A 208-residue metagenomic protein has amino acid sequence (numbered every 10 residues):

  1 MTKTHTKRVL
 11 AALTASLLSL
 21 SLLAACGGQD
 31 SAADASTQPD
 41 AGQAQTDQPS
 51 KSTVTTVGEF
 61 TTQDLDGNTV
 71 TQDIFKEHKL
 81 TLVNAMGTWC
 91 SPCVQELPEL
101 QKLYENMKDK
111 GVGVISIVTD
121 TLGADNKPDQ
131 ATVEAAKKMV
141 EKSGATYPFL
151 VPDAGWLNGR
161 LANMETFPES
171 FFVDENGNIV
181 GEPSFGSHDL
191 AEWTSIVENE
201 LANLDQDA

Functional and structural regions predicted by a protein language model:
S21-A25: C-terminal motif of bacterial Sec signal peptides marking the signal peptidase cleavage site
G27-D30: Bacterial signal peptide processing site
E59-T81, N106: A short beta-strand-turn-helix
K79-T81, M86-W89, T121, T166: Short pre-active-site segment immediately N-terminal to redox-active cysteine/selenocysteine motifs in thiol-based
A85-K102: Conserved redox-active cysteine motifs that mediate thiol-disulfide chemistry, especially di-cysteine Cys-X(1-2)-Cys
G111-Q130, A145-A154: Thiol-based oxidoreductase modules, predominantly thioredoxin-like and allied folds used for disulfide exchange
T132-V173: Short, internal strand/loop/helix patches that form the active-site neighborhood or redox-interaction surface
E169-A208: Thiol-/selenol-based redox modules, centered on thioredoxin-like and closely related oxidoreductase domains
